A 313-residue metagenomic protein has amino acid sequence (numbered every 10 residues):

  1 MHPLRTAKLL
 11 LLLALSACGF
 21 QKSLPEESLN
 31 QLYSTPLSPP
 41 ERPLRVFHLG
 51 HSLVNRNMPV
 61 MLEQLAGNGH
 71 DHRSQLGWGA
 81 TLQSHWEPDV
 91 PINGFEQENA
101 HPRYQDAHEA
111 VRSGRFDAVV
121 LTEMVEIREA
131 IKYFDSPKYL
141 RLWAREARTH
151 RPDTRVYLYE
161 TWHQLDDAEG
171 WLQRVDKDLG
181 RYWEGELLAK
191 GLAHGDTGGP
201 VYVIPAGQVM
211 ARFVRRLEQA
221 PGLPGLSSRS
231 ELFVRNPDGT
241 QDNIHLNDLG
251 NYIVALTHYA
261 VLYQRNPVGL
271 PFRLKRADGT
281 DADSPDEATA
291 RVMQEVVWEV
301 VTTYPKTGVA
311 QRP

Functional and structural regions predicted by a protein language model:
R5-L12: Sec-dependent signal peptide recognition, specifically the positively charged N-region followed immediately by
S16-A17: C-terminal motif of bacterial Sec signal peptides marking the signal peptidase cleavage site
F20, S227-P313: Conserved catalytic region of serine esterases and O-acyltransferases that act on ester linkages in lipids
S23-L65: N-terminal module-boundary/linker segments of secreted carbohydrate-active enzymes
P40, S52-R56, Y133-K138, Q173-K177 (+2 more regions): Soluble non-cytosolic domains of exported or imported proteins
L44-R45, R56-Y139, W143: Conserved SGNH/GDSL esterase-like catalytic core that processes O-acyl groups on lipids and polysaccharides
S52, R56, M61-G69, T122 (+4 more regions): Structured segments of extracytoplasmic/periplasmic soluble domains in secreted or envelope-associated proteins
Y104-D248: Alpha-helical cap/lid subdomain in secreted, periplasmic, or secretory-pathway luminal O-acyl-processing enzymes
